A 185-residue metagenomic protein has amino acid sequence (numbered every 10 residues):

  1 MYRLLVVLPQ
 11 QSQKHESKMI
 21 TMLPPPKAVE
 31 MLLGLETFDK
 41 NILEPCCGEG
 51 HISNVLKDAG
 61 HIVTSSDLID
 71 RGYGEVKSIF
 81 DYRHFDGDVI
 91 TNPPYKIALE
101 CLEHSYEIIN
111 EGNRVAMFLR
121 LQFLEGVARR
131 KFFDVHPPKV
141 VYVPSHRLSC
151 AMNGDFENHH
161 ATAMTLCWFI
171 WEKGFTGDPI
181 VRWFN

Functional and structural regions predicted by a protein language model:
M1-N185: Class I S-adenosyl-L-methionine-dependent methyltransferase catalytic core
